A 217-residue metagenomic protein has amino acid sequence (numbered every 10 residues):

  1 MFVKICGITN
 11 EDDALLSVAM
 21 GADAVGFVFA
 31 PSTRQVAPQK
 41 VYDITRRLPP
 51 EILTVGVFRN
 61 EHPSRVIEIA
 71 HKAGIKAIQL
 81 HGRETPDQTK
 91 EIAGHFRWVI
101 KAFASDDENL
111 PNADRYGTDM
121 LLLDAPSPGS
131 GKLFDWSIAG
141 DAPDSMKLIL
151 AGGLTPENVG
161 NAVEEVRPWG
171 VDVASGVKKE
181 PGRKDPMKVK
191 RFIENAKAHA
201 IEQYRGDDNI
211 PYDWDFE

Functional and structural regions predicted by a protein language model:
M1-E217: Conserved N-terminal beta1-alpha1 strand-loop-helix module at the mouth
